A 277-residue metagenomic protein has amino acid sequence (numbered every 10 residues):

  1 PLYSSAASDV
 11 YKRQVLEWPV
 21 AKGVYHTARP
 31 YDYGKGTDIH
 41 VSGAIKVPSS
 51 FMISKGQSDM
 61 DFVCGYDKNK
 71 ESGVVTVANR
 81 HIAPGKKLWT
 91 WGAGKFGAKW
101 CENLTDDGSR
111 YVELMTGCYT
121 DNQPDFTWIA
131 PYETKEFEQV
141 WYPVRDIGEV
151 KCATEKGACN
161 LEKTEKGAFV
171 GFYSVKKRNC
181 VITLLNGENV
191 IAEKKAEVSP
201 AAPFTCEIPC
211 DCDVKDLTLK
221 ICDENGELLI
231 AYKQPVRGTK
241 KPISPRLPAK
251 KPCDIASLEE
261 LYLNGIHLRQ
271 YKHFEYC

Functional and structural regions predicted by a protein language model:
P1, I129-P131, V198: Hydrophobic beta-strand core residues of beta-sandwich domains
P1-A7, Y11: Single conserved hydrophobic/aromatic residue that forms the stacking wall/gate of nucleotide- or nucleobase-binding
S5, Y132, Q139, A168-F172: Buried hydrophobic-core signal for structured, non-transmembrane domains
D9-T134, Y142: A contiguous, surface-exposed recognition patch within enzymatic or periplasmic domains that forms
E133-D146, D223: Short, hydrophobic/aromatic-enriched beta-strand segments in well-ordered soluble domains
V144-T154: Proline/serine/threonine-rich low-complexity linkers at boundaries of modular beta-sandwich domains
C152-I255: Long, contiguous interaction/recruitment modules in multidomain scaffold/adaptor proteins
D254-C277: Alpha-helical segment of the N-proximal tetratricopeptide repeat
